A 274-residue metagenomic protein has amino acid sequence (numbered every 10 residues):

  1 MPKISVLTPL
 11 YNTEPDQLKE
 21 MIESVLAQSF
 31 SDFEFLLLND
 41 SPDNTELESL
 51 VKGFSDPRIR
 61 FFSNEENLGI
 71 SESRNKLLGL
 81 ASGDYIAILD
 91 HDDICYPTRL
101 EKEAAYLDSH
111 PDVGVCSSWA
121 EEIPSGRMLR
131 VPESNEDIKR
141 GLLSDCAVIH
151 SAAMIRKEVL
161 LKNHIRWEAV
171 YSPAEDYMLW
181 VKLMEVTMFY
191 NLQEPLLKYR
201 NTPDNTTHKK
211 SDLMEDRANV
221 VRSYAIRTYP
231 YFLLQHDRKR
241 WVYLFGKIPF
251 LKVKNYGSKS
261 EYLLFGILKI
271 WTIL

Functional and structural regions predicted by a protein language model:
M1-L26: N-proximal low-complexity "stem/linker" segments adjacent to membrane-targeting elements
L7-P9, E136-D216: Conserved nucleotide-sugar donor-binding catalytic segment
Q17, E46-L47, R74, C95-L100 (+3 more regions): Acidic donor-diphosphate engagement hotspot in glycosyltransferases and nucleotidyltransferases that stabilizes
M21, N64-A81, K102: Glycine-rich, basic loop-to-helix element that forms the pyrophosphate-binding segment of sugar-nucleotide handling
I22-S63: Acidic donor-binding segment of Leloir-type glycosyltransferases
I86: Short aromatic/hydrophobic "clamp" motif used to bind/position activated sugar donors
D90-I94, W119: The conserved acidic donor/metal-binding loop of glycosyltransferases
T98-L129: Conserved donor NDP-sugar-binding/catalytic core segment of glycosyltransferases
